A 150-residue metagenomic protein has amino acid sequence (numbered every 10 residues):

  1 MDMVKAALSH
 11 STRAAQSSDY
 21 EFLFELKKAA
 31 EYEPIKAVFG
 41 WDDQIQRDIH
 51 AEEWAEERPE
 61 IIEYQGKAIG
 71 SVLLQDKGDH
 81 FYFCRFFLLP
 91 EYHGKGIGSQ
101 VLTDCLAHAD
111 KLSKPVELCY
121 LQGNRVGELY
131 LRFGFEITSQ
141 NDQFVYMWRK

Functional and structural regions predicted by a protein language model:
H10-E25: A short beta-loop-alpha structural element at the N-terminal edge of CoA-dependent acyl/N-acetyltransferase catalytic
K28-A51: Conserved GNAT-fold acetyl-CoA-binding loop/helix
I61, K67-Q75, Y82-F87: Conserved beta-strand in the GNAT
Q75-C84, H93, L112, N141-Q143: A conserved beta-turn-beta hairpin within the catalytic core of GNAT-like acetyltransferases that forms part
L88, G94-A107, R132: Conserved acetyl-CoA-binding loop-helix of GNAT-fold acetyltransferases
S99, Q122-Q140, V145: Conserved active-site alpha-helix within GNAT-family acetyltransferase domains
A109-L121: Conserved GNAT acetyl-CoA-binding A-motif
